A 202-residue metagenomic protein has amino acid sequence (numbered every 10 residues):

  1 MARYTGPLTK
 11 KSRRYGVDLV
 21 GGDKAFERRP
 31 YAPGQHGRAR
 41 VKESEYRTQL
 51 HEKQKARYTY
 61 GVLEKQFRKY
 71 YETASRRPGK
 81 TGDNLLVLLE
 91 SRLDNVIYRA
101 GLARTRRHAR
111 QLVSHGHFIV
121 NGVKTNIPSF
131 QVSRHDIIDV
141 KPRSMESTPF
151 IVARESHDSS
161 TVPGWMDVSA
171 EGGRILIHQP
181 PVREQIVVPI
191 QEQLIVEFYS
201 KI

Functional and structural regions predicted by a protein language model:
M1-A100, I127-I202: Ferredoxin-like alpha/beta domains used as RNA- or RNAP-binding modules
R106, L112-V113, V132: Short, well-ordered loop/turn sites that connect or cap secondary structure elements
L112, V123-K124, E192: Residue-level detector of alpha-helical recognition elements and their boundaries
G116-V120, K124-N126: Glycine- and Gly-Pro-enriched alpha-helical subdomains that act as flexible, kink-prone "lid/hinge" or packing modules
